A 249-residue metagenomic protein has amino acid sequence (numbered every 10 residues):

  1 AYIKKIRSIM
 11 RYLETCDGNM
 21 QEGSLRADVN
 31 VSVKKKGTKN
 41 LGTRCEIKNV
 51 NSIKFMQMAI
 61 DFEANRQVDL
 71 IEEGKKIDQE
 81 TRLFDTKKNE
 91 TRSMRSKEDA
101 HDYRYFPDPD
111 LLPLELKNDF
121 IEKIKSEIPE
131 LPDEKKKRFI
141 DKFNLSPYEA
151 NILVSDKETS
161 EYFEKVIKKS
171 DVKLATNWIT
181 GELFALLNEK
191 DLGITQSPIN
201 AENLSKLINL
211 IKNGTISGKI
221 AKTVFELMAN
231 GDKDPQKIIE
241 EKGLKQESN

Functional and structural regions predicted by a protein language model:
A1-N249: Charged, compositionally biased, marginally structured helical/coil segments
